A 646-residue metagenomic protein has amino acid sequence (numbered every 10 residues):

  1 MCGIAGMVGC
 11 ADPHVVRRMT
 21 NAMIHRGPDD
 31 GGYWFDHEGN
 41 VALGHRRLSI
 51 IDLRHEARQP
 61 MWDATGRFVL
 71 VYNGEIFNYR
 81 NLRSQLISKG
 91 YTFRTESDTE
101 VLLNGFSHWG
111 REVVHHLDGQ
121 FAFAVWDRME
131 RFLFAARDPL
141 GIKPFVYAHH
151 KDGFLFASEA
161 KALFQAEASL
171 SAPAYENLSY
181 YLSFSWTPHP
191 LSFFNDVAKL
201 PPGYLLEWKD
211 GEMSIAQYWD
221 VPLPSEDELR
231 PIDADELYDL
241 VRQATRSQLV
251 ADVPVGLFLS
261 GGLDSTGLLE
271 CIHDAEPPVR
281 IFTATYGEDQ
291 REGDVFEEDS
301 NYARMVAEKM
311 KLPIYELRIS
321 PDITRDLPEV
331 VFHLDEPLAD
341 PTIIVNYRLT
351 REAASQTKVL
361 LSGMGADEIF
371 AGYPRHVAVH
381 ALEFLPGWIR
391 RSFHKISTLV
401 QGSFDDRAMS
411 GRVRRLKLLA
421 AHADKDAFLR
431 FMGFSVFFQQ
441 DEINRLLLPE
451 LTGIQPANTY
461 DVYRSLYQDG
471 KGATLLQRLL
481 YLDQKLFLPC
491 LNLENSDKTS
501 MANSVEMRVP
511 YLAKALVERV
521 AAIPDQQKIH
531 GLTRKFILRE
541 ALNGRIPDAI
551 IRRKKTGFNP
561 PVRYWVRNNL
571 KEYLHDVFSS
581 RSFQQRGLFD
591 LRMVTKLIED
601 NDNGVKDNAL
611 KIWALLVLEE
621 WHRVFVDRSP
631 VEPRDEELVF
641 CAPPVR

Functional and structural regions predicted by a protein language model:
M1-I4, Q165, S169, D196-P201 (+5 more regions): Adenosyl-5′-phosphate
M1-P328, F332-L334, N346, T350 (+8 more regions): Cysteine-centered catalytic environments shared across enzyme families
H14, I232, E236, L240 (+19 more regions): Generic recognition of stable, solvent-exposed alpha-helical segments in well-folded globular domains
Y33, P144-Y147, G267-E270, I369 (+6 more regions): Generic hydrophobic alpha-helical membrane-span motif
P139, Q290, R348-R407, T474 (+1 more regions): Active-site adenylate/phosphate-handling loop in enzymes that bind or generate adenylated species
A160, L382-E383, G387, R539-E540: Acceptor-binding helix/loop patch of EC 2.4 sugar-transfer enzymes, predominantly nucleotide-sugar-dependent
V331-H333, P374-A381, V631-P633: Short secondary-structure boundary/capping segments
E336-L338: Acceptor-substrate binding/catalytic loop of class I
